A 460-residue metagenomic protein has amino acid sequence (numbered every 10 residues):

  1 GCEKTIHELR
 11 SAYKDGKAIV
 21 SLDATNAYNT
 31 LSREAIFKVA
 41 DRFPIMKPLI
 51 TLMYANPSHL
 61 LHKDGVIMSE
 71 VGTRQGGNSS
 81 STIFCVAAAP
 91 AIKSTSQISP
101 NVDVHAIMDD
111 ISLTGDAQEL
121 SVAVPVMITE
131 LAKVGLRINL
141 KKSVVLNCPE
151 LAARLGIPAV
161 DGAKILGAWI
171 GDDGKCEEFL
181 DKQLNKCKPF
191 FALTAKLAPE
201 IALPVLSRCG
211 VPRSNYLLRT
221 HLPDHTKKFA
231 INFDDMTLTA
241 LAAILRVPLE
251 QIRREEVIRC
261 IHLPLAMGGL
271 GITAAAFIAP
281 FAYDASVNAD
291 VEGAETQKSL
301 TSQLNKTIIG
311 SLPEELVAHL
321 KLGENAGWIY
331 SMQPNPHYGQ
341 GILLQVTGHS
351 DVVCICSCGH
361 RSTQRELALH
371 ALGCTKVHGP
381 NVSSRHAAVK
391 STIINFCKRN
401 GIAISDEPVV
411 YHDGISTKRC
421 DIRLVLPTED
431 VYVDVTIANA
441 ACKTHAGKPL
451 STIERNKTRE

Functional and structural regions predicted by a protein language model:
I6-K14, A18, L120-L136, Q183-A192 (+1 more regions): Inter-domain linker/hinge segments that demarcate the starts of reverse transcriptase and RNase H-type modules
S11-V124, N147-C148: Conserved polymerase palm-domain catalytic core
Q118-P125, T129, R137-G162: Short, conserved micro-motifs composed of acidic
I157-H225, S286-G293: Basic, alpha-helical interaction scaffolds
F233-D234, L245, L249-D351: Extended C-terminal regions of large enzymes
A274-F277, C356-V389: Short Cys/His-based metal-binding microdomains
Y338-E366, T392-G447: Active-site metal-binding core of divalent-cation-utilizing nuclease and nuclease-like domains
T444-E460: E2/UBC-UEV (E2-variant) core
